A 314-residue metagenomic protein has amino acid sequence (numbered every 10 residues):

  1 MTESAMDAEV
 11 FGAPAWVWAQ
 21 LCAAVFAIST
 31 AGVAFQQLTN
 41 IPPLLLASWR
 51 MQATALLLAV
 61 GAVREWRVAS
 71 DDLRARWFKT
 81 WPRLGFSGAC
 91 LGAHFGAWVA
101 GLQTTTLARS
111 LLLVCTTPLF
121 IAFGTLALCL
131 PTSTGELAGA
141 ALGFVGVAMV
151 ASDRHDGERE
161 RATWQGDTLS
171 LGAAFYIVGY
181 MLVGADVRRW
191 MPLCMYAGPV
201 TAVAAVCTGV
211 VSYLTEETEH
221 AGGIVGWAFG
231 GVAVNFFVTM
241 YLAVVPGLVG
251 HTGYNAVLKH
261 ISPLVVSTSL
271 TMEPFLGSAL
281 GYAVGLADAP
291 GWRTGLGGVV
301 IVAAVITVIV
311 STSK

Functional and structural regions predicted by a protein language model:
T2, V17, N40-A93, P118-G124 (+4 more regions): Transmembrane alpha-helices of multi-pass small-molecule transport proteins
T2-S48, G61, A89, A93 (+3 more regions): Glycine-/small-residue-enriched transmembrane alpha-helix faces in small-molecule transporters and effluxers
L21, T80-F86, T132-V145, D167 (+1 more regions): Cytoplasmic-side transmembrane-helix entry/capping segments in multi-pass membrane proteins
A27, G32, V63-V114, A122 (+3 more regions): Specific transmembrane alpha-helical segments of multi-pass solute transporters/efflux pumps, especially DMT/EamA
W49, R109-T116, V183-A205, A243-A283: Helix-helix packing/entry segments at the starts of transmembrane helices
M51, S152, H220-V225, N235-F237 (+1 more regions): C-terminal-most transmembrane helix of multi-pass membrane proteins
L57, G61, E65, T117-A138 (+1 more regions): C-terminal transmembrane-helix exit sites in multi-pass transporters
L58, A62, T132-R154, A174 (+2 more regions): Hydrophobic transmembrane alpha-helices of multi-pass small-molecule transport proteins
